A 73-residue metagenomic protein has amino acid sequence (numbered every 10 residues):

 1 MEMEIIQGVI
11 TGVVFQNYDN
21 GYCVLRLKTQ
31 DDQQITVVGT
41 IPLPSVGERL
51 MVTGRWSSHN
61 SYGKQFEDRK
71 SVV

Functional and structural regions predicted by a protein language model:
E2-N17, G54: Structural detector for short beta-strands of small beta-barrel domains
M3-Q7, N20-Y22, G47-R49: A general secondary-structure signal for short beta-strands and their flanking turns/coil in non-transmembrane regions
T11, K28-Q30, S57: Solvent-exposed residues in well-ordered beta-strands and their adjoining turns, especially edge/terminal strands
F15-L27: Short aromatic-glycine-enriched beta-strand elements
V24-S45: Beta-strand/loop nucleic-acid-binding surfaces
G47-Y62: Flexible glycine-rich surface loops and low-complexity tracts that mediate binding to linear polymers
K64-R69: N-terminal cationic and glycine-rich segments that engage phosphates or anionic surfaces
V72-V73: Conserved small/polar residues in nucleotide/adenosyl-binding loops
